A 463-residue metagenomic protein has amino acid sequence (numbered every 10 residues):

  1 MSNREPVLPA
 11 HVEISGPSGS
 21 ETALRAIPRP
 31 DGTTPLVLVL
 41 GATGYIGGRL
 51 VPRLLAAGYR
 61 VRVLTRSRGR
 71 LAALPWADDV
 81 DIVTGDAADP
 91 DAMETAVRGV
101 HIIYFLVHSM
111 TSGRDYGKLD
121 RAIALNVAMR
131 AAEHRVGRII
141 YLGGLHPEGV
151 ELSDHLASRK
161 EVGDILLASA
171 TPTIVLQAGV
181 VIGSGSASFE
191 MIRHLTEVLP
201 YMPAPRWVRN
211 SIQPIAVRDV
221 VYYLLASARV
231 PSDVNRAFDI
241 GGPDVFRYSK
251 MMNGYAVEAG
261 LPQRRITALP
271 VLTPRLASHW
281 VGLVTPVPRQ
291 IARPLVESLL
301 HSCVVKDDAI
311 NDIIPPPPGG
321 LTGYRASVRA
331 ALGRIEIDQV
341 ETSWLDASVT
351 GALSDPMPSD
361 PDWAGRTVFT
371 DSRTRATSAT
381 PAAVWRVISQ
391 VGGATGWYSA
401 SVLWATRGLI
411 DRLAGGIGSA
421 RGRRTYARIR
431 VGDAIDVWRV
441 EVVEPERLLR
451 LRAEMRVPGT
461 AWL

Functional and structural regions predicted by a protein language model:
S2-P17, R25-P35, S227-P294, S302-R373: Mid/C-terminal beta-alpha module of Rossmann-like enzyme folds, strongest in SDR-family dehydrogenases/epimerases
G19-S20, L24-Y59: N-terminal Rossmann NAD(P)H-binding glycine-rich loop of SDR-like oxidoreductase domains
L38, G69-H134, G144-V150: NAD(P)H-binding glycine-rich loop region in Rossmannoid oxidoreductase-like domains and their noncatalytic homologs
R49-R53, R130, I165, G254 (+1 more regions): Rossmann-fold NAD(P)-dependent oxidoreductase module
Y59-R66: Conserved glycine-rich Rossmann-like NAD(P)H-binding loop of the short-chain dehydrogenase/reductase
S109-V198: Glycine-/Pro-rich loop/turn segments that contact NAD(P) or position catalytic residues in Rossmann-like domains
I123, A187-S188, W207-A228, R236-D239 (+1 more regions): Substrate-positioning beta->alpha
V368-F369, A376-P458: Glycine-rich portal/gate segments that line the openings of hydrophobic small-molecule binding cavities
